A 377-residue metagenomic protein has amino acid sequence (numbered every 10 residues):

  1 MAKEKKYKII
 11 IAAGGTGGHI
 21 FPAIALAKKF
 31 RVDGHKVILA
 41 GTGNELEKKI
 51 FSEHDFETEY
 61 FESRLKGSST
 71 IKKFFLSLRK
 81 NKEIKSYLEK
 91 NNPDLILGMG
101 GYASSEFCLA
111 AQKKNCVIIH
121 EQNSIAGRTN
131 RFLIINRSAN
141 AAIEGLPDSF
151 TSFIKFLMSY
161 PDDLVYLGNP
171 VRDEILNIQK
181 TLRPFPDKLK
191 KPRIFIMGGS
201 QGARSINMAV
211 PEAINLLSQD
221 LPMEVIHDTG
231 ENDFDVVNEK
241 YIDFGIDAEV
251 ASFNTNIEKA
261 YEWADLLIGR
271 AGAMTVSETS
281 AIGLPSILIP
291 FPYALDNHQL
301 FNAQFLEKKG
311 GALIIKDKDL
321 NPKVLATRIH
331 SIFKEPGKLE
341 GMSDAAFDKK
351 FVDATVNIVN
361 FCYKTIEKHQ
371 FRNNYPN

Functional and structural regions predicted by a protein language model:
E4, K85-L97, S104-I119, N136-R137: Glycosyltransferases and closely related glycan-assembly transferases that use nucleotide-activated donors
K6-G14, R31-L76, L167, E231-D233 (+1 more regions): Conserved nucleotide-sugar phosphate-binding/catalytic loop shared by glycosyltransferases and other
K8, K36, Q112-T181: Active-site-proximal region of nucleotide-activated glycan assembly enzymes, centered on histidine/acidic-rich loops
A40, E45-H54, L176, K180-L267 (+3 more regions): Donor-nucleotide binding loops and adjacent catalytic segments primarily of GT-B fold Leloir glycosyltransferases
G67-L95: An amphipathic, basic-hydrophobic alpha-helix
P93, E262-T275, L284: Acidic donor-binding loop of glycosyltransferase active sites
K338-V352: A short, well-ordered alpha-helix in the C-terminal region of glycosyltransferases
F351-N377: C-terminal alpha-helical cap of glycosyltransferases
